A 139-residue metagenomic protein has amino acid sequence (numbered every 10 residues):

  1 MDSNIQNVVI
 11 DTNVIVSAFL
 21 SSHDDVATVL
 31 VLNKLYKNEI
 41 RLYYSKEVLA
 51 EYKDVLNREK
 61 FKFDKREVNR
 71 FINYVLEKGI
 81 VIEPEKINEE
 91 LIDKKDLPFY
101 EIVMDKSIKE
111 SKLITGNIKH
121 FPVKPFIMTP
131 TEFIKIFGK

Functional and structural regions predicted by a protein language model:
M1-Y44: Short, well-structured N-terminal submotif of metal-dependent ribonuclease cores
V14-I15, V48, F99, K119-H120 (+1 more regions): Alpha-helix capping/helix-boundary segments
S17-F19, V55, K124, I136-F137: Residues that scaffold the ATP/ADP-binding catalytic core of kinase and kinase-like folds
S22-D25, L30, R58, F126-P130: Short, glycine/charged-enriched secondary-structure capping and boundary segments
L32-I87: PIN-domain endoribonuclease scaffold, especially VapC-family toxins
E89-K95, K119: Acidic, metal-coordinating catalytic cores used for nucleic-acid/nucleotide bond scission and strand-transfer chemistry
D93-I114: Acidic, metal-associated active-site segment
I108-K139: Acidic, PIN/NYN-like endoribonuclease modules and their adjacent C-terminal/linker elements
